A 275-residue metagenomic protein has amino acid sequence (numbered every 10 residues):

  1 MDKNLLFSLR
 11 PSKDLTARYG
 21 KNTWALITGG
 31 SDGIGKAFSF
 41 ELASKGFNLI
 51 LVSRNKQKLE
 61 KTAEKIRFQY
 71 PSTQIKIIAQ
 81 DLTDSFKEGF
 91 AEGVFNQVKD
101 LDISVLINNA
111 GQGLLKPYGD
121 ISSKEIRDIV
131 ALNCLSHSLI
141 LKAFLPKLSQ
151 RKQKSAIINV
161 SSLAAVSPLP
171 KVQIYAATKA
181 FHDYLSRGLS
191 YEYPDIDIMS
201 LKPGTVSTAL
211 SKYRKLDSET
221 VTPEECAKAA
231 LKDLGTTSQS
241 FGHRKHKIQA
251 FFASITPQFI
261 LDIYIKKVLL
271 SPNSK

Functional and structural regions predicted by a protein language model:
W24, S31-D32: Conserved glycine-rich cofactor-binding loop
K45-T62: Conserved glycine-rich Rossmann-like NAD(P)H-binding loop of the short-chain dehydrogenase/reductase
N109-L115: Conserved NAD(P)H cofactor-binding loop of Rossmann-fold oxidoreductase domains
P117-Y118, S122-I129: Substrate-binding pocket helix/loop in short-chain dehydrogenase/reductase
L141, T178: Active-site helix of classical SDR
S162: Residue(s) in the substrate-gating loop at a strand-loop-helix junction that position the organic substrate next
Y184, G188-I263: SDR active-site lid
